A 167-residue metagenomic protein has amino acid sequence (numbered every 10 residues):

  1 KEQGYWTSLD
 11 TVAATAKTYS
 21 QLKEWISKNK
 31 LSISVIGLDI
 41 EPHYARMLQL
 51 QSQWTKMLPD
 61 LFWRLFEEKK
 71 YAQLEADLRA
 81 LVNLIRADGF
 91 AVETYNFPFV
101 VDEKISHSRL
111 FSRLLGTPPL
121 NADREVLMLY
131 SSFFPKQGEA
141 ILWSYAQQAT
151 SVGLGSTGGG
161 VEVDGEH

Functional and structural regions predicted by a protein language model:
K1, K23-L31, R113-L120, I141-A149: Acidic (Asp/Glu)-rich catalytic clusters
K1-K28: Active-site-adjacent "subsite" loops/lids of carbohydrate-active enzymes
K1-Q3, L65-F111, V126-Y130, T150-E162: Aromatic-lined carbohydrate-recognition surfaces of secreted/lumenal glycan-active proteins
Q3-L9, A45-Q49, D102-I105, F134-E139 (+1 more regions): Extracytoplasmic/secreted cell-surface and envelope-processing proteins
T15-L22, V101-P118: Distinct, well-ordered alpha-helical segments
L22-E68: Active-site groove signature of glycoside hydrolases
L31-I36, D88-F90, N121-D123, T150: Short, well-ordered coil/turn segments that N-cap beta-strands
S34, P42-Y44, R109-L142: Aromatic- and acid-rich polysaccharide-binding/catalytic face of secreted or lumenal carbohydrate-active enzymes
